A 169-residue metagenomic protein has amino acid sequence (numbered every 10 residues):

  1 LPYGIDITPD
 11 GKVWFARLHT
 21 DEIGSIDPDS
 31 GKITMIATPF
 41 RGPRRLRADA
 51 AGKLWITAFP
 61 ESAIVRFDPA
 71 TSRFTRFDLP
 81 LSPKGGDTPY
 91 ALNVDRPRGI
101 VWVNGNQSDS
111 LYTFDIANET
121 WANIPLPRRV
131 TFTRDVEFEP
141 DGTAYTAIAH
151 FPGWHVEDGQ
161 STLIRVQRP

Functional and structural regions predicted by a protein language model:
L1-D10, P39-A51, E61, S82-R98 (+1 more regions): Beta-rich, blade/repeat-based domains predominating in secreted/periplasmic proteins but also intracellular
I7-T8, R17, D27, A48-D49 (+7 more regions): Residue-level signal for WD-repeat beta-propeller blades
D10, H19-T20, S30, A51 (+7 more regions): Surface-exposed loop/turn positions within WD40 beta-propeller blades
V13-H19, L54-P60, D95, V101-Q107 (+1 more regions): Conserved beta-strand positions in repeat-built beta-propeller and related beta-rich domains
D21-S25, S62-R66, D109-Y112, G159-R165: A short loop-to-beta-strand structural motif that recurs across blades of beta-propeller domains
D27-G31, D68-S72, D115-E119, Q167-P169: Short loop/turn segments that connect beta-strands within beta-propeller blades
K32-A37, R73-S82, T120-P125: A short beta-strand motif characteristic of beta-propeller blades
T133-P169: Blade-level signature of beta-propeller repeat domains, shared across WD40, Kelch, NHL, RCC1 and BNR/Asp-box propellers
